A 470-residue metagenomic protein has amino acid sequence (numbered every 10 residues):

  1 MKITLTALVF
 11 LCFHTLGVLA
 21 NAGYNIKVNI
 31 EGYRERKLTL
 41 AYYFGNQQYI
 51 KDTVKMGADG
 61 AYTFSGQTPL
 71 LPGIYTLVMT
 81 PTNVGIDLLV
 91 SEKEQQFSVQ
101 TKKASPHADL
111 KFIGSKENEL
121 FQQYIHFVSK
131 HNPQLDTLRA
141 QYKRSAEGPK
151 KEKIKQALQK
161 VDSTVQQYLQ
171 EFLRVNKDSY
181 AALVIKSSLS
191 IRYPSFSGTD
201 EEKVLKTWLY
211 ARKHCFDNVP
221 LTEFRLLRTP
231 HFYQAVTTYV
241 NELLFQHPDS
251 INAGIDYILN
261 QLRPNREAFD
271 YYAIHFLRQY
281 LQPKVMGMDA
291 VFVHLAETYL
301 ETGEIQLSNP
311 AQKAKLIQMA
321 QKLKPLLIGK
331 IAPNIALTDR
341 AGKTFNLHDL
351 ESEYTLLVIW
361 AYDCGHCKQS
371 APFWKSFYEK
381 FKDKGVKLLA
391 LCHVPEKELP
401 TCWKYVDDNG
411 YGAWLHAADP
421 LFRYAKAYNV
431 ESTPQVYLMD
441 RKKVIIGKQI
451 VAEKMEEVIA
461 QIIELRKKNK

Functional and structural regions predicted by a protein language model:
M1-N29, R466, K470: Bacterial Sec-dependent N-terminal signal peptides
A20-K177, V184-C215: A non-transmembrane, solvent-exposed segment enriched in polar/low-complexity residues
V175-Y180, R266, Q306: Short solvent-exposed coil/turn linkers within tandem alpha-helical repeat scaffolds
K206-A273: Structured, charged N-terminal subsegments at the starts of enzyme catalytic cores and at intra-chain domain/subunit
Q282-T338, H348-D349, P400, K404: N-proximal helix/coil linker or "cap" segments that precede and/or mark the start of modular domains
F345-W374, K387-L389: Short active-site neighborhood of thiol/selenol oxidoreductases, capturing the structured segment around
Q369-D407, P420-K426: Structural microenvironment flanking redox-active thiols in thiol-disulfide oxidoreductases
Y411, L421-I462: Thiol/disulfide oxidoreductase modules built on the thioredoxin-like
